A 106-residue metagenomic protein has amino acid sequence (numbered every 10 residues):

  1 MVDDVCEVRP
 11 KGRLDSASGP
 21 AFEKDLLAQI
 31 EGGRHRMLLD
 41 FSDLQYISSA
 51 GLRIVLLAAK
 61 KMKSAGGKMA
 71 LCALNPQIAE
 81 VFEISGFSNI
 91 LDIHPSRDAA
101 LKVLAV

Functional and structural regions predicted by a protein language model:
M1-R9: Short beta-strand/loop segment at the start of cytosolic alpha/beta domains
V2-D3, S42, D98: Conserved catalytic submotifs in the C-terminal HATPase_c
K11, R97: Residues at the C-termini of beta-strands that transition into short coil/loop
L14-L91: Amphipathic alpha-helical interaction surfaces in cytosolic regulatory modules
P76, D98-A99: Acidic phosphotransfer microenvironment of two-component signaling modules
D92-S96: Short acidic-hydrophobic, aromatic-tinged amphipathic segments that line or gate anion-handling sites
L104-V106: A short, charged, amphipathic alpha-helix used as a generic interaction element across diverse proteins
